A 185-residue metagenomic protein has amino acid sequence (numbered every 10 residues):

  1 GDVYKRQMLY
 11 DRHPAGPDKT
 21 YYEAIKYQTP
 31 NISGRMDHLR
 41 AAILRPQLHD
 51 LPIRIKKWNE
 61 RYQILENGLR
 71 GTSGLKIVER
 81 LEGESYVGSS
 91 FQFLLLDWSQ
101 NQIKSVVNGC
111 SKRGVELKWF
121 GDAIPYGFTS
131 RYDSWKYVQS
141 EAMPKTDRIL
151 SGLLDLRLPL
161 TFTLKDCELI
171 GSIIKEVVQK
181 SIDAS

Functional and structural regions predicted by a protein language model:
D2-S89: Active-site region of PLP-dependent enzymes
D11-T20, I64, V106-L154, I182-S185: Conserved PLP cofactor-binding pocket of PLP-dependent enzymes
R45, L164-G171, K175: Short, amphipathic alpha-helical "lid/cap" segments that border enzyme active or binding sites
L51-R54, W58, S99, A142-K145: Residue-level preference for long, well-ordered alpha-helices that form the structural scaffold of enzyme catalytic
Y62, V87-G114: FAD-dependent oxidoreductase catalytic-site/capping-region signature
L65-G68, V177-S181: Short alpha-helical functional segments enriched in proximate histidine and acidic residues
L81, G88-S99, F128-S140, S151-K165: Conserved PLP-binding active-site segment of the aspartate aminotransferase-like
